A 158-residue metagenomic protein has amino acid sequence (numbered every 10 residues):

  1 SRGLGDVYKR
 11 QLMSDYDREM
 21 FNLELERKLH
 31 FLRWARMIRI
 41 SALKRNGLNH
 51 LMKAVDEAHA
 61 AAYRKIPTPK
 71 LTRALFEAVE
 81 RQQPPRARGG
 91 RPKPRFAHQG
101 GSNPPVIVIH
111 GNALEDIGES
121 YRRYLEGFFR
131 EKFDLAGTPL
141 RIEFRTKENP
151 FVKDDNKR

Functional and structural regions predicted by a protein language model:
S1-Y8: Short, small-residue-biased leader/transition segments that mark boundaries at the very start of proteins
K9-M13, A42-L48, H98-S102, A113-D116 (+1 more regions): Conserved nucleotide-binding/hydrolysis micro-motifs of P-loop NTPases
L12-I66: Canonical P-loop GTPase G-domain recognition
L25, Y121-L135: Short, non-transmembrane amphipathic alpha-helical segments
L32-R36, P105, A136-L140: Short glycine-/polar-rich loops that comprise or flank the Walker A/P-loop and associated switch/sensor motifs
M52-H59, K65-I117, R122-L125: Long, well-ordered amphipathic alpha-helical subdomains in the mid-to-C-terminal portions of large enzyme subunits
R91-K93, P139-E143: Residues at or immediately flanking beta-strands
R141-N149, R158: Terminal-proximal interaction/regulatory segments of ATP-powered molecular machines
